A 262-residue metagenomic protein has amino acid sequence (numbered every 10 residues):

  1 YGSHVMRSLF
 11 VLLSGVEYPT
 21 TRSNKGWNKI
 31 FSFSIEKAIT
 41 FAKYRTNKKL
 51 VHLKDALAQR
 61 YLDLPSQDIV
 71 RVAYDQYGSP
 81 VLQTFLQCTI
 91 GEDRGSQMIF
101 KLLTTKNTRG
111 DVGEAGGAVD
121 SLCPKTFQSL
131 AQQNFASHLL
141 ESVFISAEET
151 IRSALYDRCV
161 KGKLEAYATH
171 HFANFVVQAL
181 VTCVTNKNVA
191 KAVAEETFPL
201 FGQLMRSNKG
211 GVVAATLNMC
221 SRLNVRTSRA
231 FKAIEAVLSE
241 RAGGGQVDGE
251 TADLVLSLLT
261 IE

Functional and structural regions predicted by a protein language model:
Y1-E262: Eukaryotic gene-expression regulator signature that favors modular helical reader/repeat domains and their
